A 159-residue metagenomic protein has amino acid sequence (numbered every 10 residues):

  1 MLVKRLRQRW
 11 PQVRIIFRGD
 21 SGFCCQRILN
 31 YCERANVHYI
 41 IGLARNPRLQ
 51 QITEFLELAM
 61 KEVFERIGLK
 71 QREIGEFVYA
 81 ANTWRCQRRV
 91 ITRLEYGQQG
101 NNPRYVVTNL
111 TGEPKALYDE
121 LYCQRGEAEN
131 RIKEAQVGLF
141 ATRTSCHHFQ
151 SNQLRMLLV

Functional and structural regions predicted by a protein language model:
M1-F17, F23-Y39, A44: Polybasic low-complexity intrinsically disordered regions
P11-R14, K61-F64, N130, R143-T144: Residue-level signal for secondary-structure boundary elements
G22, Q26, N152-R155: An alpha-helix initiation/capping motif
C24-C25, C32, C86, C123 (+1 more regions): Generic recognition of cysteine residues
A35-V137: An anionic, glycine-rich sequence signature occurring as long contiguous blocks
V37-H38, A59, C146-H147, L154-R155: Alpha-helix boundary/interfacial micro-motifs
K115-Y122, L139-L154: Short, solvent-exposed helix-loop connector elements
L157-V159: Short, intrinsically disordered, charge-balanced linker/junction segments flanking boundaries in proteins
